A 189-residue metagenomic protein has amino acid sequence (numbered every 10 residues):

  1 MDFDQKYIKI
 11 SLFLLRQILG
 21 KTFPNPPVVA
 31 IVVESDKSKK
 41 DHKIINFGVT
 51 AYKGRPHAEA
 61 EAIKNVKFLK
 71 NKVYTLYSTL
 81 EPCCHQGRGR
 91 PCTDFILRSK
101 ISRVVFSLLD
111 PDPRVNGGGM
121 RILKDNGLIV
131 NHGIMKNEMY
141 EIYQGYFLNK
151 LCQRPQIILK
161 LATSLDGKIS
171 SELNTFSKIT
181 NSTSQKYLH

Functional and structural regions predicted by a protein language model:
M1-K21, K37, V66-K72, Q86-H189: Zinc-dependent deaminase
P26, A30, P56-E59, L76-F95: Local cysteine-cluster metal-coordination motifs and their immediate loop/turn environment, predominantly Fe-S cluster
P26-V28, I45, I157-L159: Short loop/turn microsegments at loop-to-beta-strand junctions
A30, I44-K64, M135: N-terminal beta-alpha supersecondary unit
I31-S35: Short hydrophobic alpha-helical segments used for membrane anchoring or interfacial signaling
K39-D41: A glycine-/small-residue-rich N-terminal strand-loop-strand element that serves as the cofactor-binding glycine loop
A51, T79, S107: Conserved residues at the C-terminal ends of beta-strands
